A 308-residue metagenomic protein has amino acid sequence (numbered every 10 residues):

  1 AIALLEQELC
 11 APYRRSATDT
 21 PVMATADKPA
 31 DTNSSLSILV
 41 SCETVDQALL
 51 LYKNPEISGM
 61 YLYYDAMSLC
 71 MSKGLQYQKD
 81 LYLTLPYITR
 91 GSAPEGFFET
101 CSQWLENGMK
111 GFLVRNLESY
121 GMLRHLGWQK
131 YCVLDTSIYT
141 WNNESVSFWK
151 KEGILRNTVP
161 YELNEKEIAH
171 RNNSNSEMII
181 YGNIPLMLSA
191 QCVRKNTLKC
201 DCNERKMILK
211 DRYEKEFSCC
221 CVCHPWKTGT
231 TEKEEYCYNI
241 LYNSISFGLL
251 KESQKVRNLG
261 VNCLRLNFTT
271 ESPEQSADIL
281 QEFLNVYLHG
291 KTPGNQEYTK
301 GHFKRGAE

Functional and structural regions predicted by a protein language model:
I2-E308: Active-site pocket-lining/capping segments in soluble small-molecule metabolic enzymes
